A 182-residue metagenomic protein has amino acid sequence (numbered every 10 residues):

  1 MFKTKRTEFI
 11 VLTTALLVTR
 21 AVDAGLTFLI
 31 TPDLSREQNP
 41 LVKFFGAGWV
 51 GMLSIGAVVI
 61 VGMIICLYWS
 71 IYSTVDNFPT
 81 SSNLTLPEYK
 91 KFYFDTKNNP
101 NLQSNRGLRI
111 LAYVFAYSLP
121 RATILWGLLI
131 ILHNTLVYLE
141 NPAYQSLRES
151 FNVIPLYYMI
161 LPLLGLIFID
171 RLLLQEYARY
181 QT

Functional and structural regions predicted by a protein language model:
M1-T182: Charge-biased, low-complexity intrinsically disordered regions
